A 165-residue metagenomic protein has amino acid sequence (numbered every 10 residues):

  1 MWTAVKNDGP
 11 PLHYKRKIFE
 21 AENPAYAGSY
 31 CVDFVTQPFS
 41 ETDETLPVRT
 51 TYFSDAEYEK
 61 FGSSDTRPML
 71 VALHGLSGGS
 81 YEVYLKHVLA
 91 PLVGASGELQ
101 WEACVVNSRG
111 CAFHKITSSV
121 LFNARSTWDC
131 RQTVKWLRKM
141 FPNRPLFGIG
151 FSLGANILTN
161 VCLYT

Functional and structural regions predicted by a protein language model:
M1-S63: An N-terminal hydrophobic leader/cap segment in hydrolases
P24-G28, S80-L85, F122-D129: Phosphate/oxyanion-binding active-site loops and adjacent basic polyanion-contact surfaces
G28, L99, R144: Residue-level signal for beta-strand positions within conserved beta-sheet cores that form or flank
V35-T117, W136-K139: Short, surface-exposed "cap/lid" segments of acyl-processing enzymes
H87, N160-Y164: Active-site signature of alpha/beta-hydrolase-fold catalytic machinery across serine- and Asp/Cys-nucleophile hydrolases
V120-F141, N160: Alpha/beta-hydrolase active-site loop
M140-S152: Alpha/beta-hydrolase fold nucleophile elbow
G150-V161: Glycine-rich nucleophile elbow surrounding the catalytic serine of serine-hydrolase chemistry
